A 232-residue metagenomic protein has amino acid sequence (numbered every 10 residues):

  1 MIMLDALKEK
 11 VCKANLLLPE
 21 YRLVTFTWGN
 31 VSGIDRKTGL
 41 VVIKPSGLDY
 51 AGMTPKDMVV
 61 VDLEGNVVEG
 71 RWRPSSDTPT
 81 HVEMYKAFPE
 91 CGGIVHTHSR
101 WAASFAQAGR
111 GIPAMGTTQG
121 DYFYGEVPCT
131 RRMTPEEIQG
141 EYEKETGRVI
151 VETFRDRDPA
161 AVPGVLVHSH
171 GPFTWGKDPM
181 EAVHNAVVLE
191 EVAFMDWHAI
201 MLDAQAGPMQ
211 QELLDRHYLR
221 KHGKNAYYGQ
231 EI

Functional and structural regions predicted by a protein language model:
M1-I232: Glycine-rich flexible loops
